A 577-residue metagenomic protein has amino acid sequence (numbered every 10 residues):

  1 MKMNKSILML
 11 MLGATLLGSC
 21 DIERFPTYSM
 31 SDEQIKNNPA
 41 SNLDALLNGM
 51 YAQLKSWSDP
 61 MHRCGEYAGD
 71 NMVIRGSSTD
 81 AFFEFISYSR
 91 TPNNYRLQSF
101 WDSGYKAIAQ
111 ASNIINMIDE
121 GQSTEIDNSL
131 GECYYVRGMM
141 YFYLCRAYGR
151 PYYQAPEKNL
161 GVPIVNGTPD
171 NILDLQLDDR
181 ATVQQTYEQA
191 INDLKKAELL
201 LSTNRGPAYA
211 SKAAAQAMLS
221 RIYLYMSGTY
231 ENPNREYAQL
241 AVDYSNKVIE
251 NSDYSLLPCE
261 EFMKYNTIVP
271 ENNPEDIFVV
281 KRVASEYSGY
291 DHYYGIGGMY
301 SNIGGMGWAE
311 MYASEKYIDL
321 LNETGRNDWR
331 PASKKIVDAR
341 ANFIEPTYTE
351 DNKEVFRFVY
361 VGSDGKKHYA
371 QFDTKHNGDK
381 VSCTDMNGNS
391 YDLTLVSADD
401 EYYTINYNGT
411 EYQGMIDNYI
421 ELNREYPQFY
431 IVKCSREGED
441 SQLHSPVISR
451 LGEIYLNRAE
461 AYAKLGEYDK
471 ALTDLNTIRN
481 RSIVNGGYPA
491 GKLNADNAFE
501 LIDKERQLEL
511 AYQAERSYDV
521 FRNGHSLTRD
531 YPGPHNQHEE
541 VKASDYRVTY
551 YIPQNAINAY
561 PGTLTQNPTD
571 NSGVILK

Functional and structural regions predicted by a protein language model:
M1-G18: Sec-dependent bacterial lipoprotein signal peptides
C20-G65, G486, Y531-K577: Membrane-proximal, proline-rich intrinsically disordered regions
F82-G149, L177-T186, L194-R205, D440-P446 (+1 more regions): Conserved, well-structured interaction surfaces
Q122, C145-Y152, R205, I222-N234 (+1 more regions): Short coil/turn linking the two alpha-helices of tandem helical-hairpin repeats
S129, V136, Y143, M218 (+5 more regions): "A position-specific structural signal for the A-helix of alpha-solenoid helical repeats
L201, A213-E261, D276, Y290-H292 (+2 more regions): Aromatic-residue-lined binding/catalytic grooves and analogous aromatic/hydrophobic interfacial grooves in multimeric
L257-Y455, Y462-K464, G524-K577: Elongated scaffold/linker segments in the mid-to-C-terminal portions of large proteins
